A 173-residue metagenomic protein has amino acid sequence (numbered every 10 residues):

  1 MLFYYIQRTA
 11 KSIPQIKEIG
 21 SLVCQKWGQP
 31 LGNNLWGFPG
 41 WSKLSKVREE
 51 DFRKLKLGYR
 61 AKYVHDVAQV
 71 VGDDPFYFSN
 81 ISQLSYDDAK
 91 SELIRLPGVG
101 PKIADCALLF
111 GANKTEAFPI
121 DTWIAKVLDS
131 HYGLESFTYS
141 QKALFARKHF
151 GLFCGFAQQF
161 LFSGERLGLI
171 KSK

Functional and structural regions predicted by a protein language model:
M1-K173: HhH-family (HhH-GPD) DNA N-glycosylase catalytic core used in base-excision repair
